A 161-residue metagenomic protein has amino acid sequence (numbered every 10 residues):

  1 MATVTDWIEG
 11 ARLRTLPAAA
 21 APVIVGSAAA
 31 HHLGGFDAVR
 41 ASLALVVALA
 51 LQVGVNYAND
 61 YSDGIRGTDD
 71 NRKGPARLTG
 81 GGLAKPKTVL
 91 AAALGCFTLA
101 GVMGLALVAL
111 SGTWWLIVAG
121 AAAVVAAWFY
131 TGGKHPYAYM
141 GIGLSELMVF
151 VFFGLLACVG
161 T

Functional and structural regions predicted by a protein language model:
M1, G74-L78: Non-transmembrane, extramembrane segments of multi-pass ion/lipid transporters
M1-L43, H135: Topogenic membrane-insertion module of multi-pass membrane proteins
T15-L16, L49, V151: Residue-level signal for the membrane-embedded core of alpha-helical transmembrane segments, especially mid-helix
V23-V25, L33-N59, I117-W128: Membrane-embedded alpha-helical segments that form the functional core of polytopic membrane enzymes, especially those
H31-G35, D60, G64-T68, A109-T113 (+1 more regions): Transmembrane helix-loop junctions in multipass membrane proteins, especially transporters and channels
A50-P75: Acidic (Asp/Glu-rich) catalytic motifs at the cytosolic membrane interface
R77-T161: Intramembrane alpha-helical segments
